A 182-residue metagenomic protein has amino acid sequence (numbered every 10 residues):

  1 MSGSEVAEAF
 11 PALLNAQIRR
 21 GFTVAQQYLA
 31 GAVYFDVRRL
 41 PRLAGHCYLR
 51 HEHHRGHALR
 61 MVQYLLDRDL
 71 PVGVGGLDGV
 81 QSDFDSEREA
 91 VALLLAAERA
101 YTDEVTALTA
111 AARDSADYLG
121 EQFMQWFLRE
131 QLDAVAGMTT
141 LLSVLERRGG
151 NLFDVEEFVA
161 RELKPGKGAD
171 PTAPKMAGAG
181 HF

Functional and structural regions predicted by a protein language model:
M1-F182: Iron-associated oxidoreductase/ferritin-like identity signal
